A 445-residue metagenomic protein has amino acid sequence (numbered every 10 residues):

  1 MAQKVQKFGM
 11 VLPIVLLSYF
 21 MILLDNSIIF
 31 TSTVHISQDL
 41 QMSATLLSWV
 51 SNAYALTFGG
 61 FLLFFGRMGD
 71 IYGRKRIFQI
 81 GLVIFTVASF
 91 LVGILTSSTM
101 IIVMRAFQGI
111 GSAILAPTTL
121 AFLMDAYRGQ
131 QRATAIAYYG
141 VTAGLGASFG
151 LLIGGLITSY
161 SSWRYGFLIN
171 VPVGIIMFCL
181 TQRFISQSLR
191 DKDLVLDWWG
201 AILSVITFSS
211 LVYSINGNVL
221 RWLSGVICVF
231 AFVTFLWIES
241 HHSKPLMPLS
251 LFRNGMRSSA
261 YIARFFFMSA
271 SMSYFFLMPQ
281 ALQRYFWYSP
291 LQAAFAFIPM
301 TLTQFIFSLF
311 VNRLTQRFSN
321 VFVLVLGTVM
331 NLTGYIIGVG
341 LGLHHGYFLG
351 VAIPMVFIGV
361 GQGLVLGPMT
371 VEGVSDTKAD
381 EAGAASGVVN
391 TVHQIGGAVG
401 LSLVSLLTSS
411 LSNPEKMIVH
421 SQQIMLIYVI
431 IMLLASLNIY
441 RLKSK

Functional and structural regions predicted by a protein language model:
F8-L17, M21, I29-T31, R221 (+1 more regions): 12-transmembrane solute porter fold
M10-A53, F65, L115, F275-P279: Extracytoplasmic
I36-S37, M68-G69, I153-S161, I215 (+3 more regions): Interfacial helix-cap and linker-helix signal at transmembrane-aqueous boundaries of multi-pass secondary transporters
Q41-S48, A137, P290-F295, G387: Small-residue hotspots at the loop-to-helix junctions and early N-terminal turns of transmembrane alpha-helices
N52-G66, A116-L120, I298-V311: Central cavity-lining transmembrane alpha-helices of secondary-active solute carriers, predominantly the Major
G66-W199: Helix-loop-helix hairpins in multi-pass membrane proteins, especially solute transporters
P117, Y138, A143-G155, F208 (+3 more regions): Glycine/proline-centered helix-kink
Y160-A263, A270, S289, A296: Hydrophobic transmembrane-helix bundles of small-molecule transporters
